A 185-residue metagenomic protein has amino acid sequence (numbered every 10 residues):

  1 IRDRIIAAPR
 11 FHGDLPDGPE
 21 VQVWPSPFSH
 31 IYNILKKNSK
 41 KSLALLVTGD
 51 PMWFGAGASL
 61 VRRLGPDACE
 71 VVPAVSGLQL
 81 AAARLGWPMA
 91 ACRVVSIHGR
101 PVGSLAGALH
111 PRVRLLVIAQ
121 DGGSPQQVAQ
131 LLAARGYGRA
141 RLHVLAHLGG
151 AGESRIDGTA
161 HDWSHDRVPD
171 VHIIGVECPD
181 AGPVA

Functional and structural regions predicted by a protein language model:
I1-V72, Q79: Class I S-adenosyl-L-methionine
G13-D14, S76-L80, P101, S124-P125 (+1 more regions): Short gly/pro/ser/thr-enriched loop/turn and capping motifs at secondary-structure boundaries
P16-V21, A58-R62, R84-W87, Q130-L132 (+1 more regions): Short, glycine/charged-enriched secondary-structure capping and boundary segments
E20-S26, D67-V72, M89-S96, Y137-V144: Short hydrophobic/aromatic-enriched beta-strand-loop microsegments
S26, K41-L43, P111-A185: A contiguous loop/helix-start segment that scaffolds small-molecule binding in enzyme catalytic cores
I31-N38, G103-H110, D162-H165: Short amphipathic alpha-helix with an adjacent loop that forms part of the alpha/beta core around
I34, G57, A82-A83, L105-G107 (+2 more regions): Short, well-ordered secondary-structure micro-motifs
G49-R112: Class I SAM-dependent methyltransferase SAM-binding "motif I" and its flanking Rossmann-like core
